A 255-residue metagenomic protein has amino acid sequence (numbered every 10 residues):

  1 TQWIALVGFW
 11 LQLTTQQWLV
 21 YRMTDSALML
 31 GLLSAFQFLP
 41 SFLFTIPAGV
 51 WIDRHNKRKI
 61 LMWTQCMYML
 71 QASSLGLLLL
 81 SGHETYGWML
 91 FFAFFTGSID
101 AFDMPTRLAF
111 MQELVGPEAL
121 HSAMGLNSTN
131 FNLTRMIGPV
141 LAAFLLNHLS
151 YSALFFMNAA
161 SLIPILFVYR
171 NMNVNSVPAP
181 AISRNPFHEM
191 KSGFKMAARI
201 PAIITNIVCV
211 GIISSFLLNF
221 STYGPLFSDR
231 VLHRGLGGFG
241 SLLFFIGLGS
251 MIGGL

Functional and structural regions predicted by a protein language model:
T1-L13, F36-I52, N56-Q71, W88-L146 (+6 more regions): Substrate-agnostic recognition of the 12-TM MFS/MFS-like secondary transporter fold
T14-A27, T222-G237: Short amphipathic helix-loop junctions that connect adjacent transmembrane helices in Major Facilitator Superfamily/SLC
Y21, S74-L79, T96, V168-Y169: MFS-fold secondary transporters
S26-F38, V231-G247: Loop-to-transmembrane helix entry
C66-H83: C-terminal ends and interior cores of transmembrane alpha-helices in multi-pass membrane transporters/permeases
G82, A109, E113, Y151 (+1 more regions): Helix-loop junctions on the cytosolic side of multi-pass membrane transporters, especially the intracellular loop
V174-V208: Juxtamembrane intracellular "pre-TM" segments in multi-pass secondary transporters
